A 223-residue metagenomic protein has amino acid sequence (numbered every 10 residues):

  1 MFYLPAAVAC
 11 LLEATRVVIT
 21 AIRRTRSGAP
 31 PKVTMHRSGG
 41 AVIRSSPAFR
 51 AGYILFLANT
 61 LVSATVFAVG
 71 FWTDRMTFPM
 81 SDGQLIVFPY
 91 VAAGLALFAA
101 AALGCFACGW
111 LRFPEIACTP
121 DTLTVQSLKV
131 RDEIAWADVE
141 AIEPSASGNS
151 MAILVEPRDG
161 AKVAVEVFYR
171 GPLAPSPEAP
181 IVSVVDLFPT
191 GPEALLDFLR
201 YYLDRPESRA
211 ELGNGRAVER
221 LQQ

Functional and structural regions predicted by a protein language model:
M1-R23, P47-R112: Alpha-helical transmembrane spans
A21-P30, I43, A101-E143: Conserved beta-hairpin
K32-A48: Short membrane-interface loop/juxtamembrane segments of multi-pass integral membrane proteins
G40, T122, G148-A152: A generic structural signal for beta-strand entry/edge sites
S46-L57, V130-V163: Acidic, Ser/Thr-rich low-complexity segments on the non-lumenal side of membrane proteins
A117, A152-L154, I181-S183: Ordered hydrophobic segments in well-structured contexts
G160, R170-Q223: Terminal and domain-flanking low-complexity segments
